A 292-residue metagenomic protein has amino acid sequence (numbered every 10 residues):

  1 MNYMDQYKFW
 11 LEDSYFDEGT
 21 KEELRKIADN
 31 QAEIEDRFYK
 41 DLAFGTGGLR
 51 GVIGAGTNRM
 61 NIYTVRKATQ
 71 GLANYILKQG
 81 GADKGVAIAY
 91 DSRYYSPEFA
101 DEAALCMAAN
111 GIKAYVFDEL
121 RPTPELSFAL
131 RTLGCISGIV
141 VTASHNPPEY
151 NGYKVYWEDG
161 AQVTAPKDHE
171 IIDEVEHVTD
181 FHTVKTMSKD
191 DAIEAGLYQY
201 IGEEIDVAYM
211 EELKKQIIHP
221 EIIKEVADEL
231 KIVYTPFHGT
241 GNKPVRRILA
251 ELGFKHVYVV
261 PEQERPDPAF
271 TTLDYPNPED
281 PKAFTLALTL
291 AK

Functional and structural regions predicted by a protein language model:
M1-Y7: Polybasic, low-complexity association/targeting segments
Y7-A103, A192-E229, T240: An N-terminal, well-structured beta->alpha segment
W10-S14, I27-N30, Y75-Q79, N110 (+6 more regions): Change "in soluble alpha/beta enzymes" to "in soluble alpha/beta proteins
E33-F38, L42, N151-A283: Gly/Ser/Thr-enriched, mixed-charge loops and adjacent short helices that form phosphate/oxyanion-binding elements
D36, Q79-A82, L130-L133, N146-P148 (+3 more regions): Solvent-exposed alpha-helices and their adjacent loops that cap or buttress functional pockets in soluble metabolic
T46-G48, N146, P236: Conformational gate/switch positions in structured elements
A73, A104, A108, S127-R131 (+6 more regions): Short, well-ordered alpha-helical packing segments
A87-Y150, G253-K292: N-terminal small/polar loop signature for handling phosphorylated ligands or for N-terminal nucleophile
